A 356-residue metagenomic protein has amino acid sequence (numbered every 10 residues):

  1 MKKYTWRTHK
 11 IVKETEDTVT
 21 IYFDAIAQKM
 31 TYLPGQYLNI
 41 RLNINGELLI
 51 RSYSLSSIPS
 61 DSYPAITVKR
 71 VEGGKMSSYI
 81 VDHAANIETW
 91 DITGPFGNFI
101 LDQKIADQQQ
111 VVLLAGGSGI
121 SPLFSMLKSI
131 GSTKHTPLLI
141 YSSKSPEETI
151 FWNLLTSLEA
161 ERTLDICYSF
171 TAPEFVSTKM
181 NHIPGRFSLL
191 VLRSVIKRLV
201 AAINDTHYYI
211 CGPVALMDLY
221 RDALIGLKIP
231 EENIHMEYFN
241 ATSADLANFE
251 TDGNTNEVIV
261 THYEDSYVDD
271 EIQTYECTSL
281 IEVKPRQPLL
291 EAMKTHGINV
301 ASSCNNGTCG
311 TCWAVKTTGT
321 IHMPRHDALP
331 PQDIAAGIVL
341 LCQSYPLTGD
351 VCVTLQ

Functional and structural regions predicted by a protein language model:
M1, R7, G226, E231 (+3 more regions): Iron-sulfur (Fe-S) cluster-binding modules
K2-T89, T93, Q109, S143-S145 (+2 more regions): Ferredoxin-reductase
P59-Y63, K104-D107, P346-Q356: Ligand-binding loop in jelly-roll beta-barrel domains
V68, L114-A115, S143, C211-G212 (+3 more regions): Small/polar loops that bind or transfer phosphate-bearing groups
Y79-H262, Y267: FNR/FR-type flavoprotein reductase catalytic core
P122, K294, I298-H322, D333-T348: Local cysteine-cluster metal-coordination motifs and their immediate loop/turn environment, predominantly Fe-S cluster
G131-L138, G319-A328: Phosphate-handling active-site elements
H235-T295, T311-K316, S344-Q356: Redox cofactor-anchoring modules in respiratory/redox and cofactor-processing assemblies
